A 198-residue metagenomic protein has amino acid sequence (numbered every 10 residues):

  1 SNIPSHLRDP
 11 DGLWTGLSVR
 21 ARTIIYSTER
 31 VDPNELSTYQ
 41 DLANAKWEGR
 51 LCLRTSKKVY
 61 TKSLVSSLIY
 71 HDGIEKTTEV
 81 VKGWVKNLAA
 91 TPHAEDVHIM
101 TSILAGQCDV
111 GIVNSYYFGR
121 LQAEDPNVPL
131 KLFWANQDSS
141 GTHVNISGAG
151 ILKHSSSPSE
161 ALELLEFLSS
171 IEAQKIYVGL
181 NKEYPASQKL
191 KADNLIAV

Functional and structural regions predicted by a protein language model:
S1-Q107: Extracytoplasmic ligand-binding site segments that recognize negatively charged/polar headgroups
S5-G12, L121-A135: Ligand-binding "clamshell"
T28, T55, S115-Y116, L180-N181: Short secondary-structure boundary segments
V59, I99, V110, Y116-R120 (+1 more regions): Short, catalytically relevant binding-site loops at active-site mouths
V81-V85, A90-H93, N127-K153: Periplasmic-binding protein-like
L104, D109-P129: A ligand-binding cleft/hinge motif common to bilobed small-molecule-binding domains
S147-V198: Mature extracytoplasmic/periplasmic domains
